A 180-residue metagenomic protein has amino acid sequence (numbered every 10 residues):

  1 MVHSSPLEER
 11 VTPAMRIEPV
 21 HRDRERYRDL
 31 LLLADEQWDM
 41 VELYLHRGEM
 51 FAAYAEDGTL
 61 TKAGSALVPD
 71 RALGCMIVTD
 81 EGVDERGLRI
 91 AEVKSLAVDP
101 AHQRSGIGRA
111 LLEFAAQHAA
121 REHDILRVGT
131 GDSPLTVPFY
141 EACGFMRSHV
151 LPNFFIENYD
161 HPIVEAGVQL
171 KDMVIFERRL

Functional and structural regions predicted by a protein language model:
M1-D23, V174, L180: Conserved N-terminal entry element of GNAT/NAT acetyltransferase domains
M15-P100, L112-E113: Acetyl-CoA-dependent GNAT
G48-M50, L170-I175: Short hydrophobic/aromatic beta-strand or adjacent loop that forms the aromatic wall/cage of a ligand/substrate-binding
V98, R104-Q117, A142: Conserved acetyl-CoA-binding loop-helix of GNAT-fold acetyltransferases
R109, D132-G167: Conserved active-site alpha-helix within GNAT-family acetyltransferase domains
H118-D132: Conserved GNAT acetyl-CoA-binding A-motif
